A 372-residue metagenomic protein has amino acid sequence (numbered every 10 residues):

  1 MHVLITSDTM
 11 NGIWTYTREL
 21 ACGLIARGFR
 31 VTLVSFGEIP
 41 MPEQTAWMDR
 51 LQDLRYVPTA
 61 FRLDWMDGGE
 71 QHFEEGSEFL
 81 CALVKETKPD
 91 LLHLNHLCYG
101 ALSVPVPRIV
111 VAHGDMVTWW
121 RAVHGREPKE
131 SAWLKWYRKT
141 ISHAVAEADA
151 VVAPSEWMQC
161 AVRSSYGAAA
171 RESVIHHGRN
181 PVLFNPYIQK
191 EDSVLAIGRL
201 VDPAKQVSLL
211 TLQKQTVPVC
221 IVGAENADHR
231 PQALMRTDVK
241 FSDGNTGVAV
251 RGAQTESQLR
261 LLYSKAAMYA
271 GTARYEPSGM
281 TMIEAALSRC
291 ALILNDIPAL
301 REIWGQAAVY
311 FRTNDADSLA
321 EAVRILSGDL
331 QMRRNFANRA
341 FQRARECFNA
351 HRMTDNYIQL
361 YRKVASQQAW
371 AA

Functional and structural regions predicted by a protein language model:
L91, S103-E127: Active-site proximal beta-strand in glycosyltransferases
E130-V151: Membrane-proximal helix-turn-helix segments that form the acceptor-binding/catalytic region of lipid-linked
A146-E147, A153, Q159-R179, Y187: Helix-loop-beta element that forms the nucleotide-linked donor phosphate-binding surface in glycosyltransferases
I188-K205, L209-A224: Conserved donor-binding/catalytic core segment of Leloir-type glycosyltransferases
Q232-S257: Nucleotide-activated donor-binding/catalytic signature segment of Leloir-type glycosyltransferases, i.e., the conserved
R274: Aromatic "clamp/platform" in nucleotide-sugar-dependent glycosyltransferases that forms part of the donor/acceptor
A291-L294: Short hydrophobic beta-strand element within catalytic cores of glycosyltransferases and related nucleotide-activated
A308-D317, I325-Q331: Conserved acidic donor-binding segment of nucleotide-sugar-dependent glycosyltransferases
